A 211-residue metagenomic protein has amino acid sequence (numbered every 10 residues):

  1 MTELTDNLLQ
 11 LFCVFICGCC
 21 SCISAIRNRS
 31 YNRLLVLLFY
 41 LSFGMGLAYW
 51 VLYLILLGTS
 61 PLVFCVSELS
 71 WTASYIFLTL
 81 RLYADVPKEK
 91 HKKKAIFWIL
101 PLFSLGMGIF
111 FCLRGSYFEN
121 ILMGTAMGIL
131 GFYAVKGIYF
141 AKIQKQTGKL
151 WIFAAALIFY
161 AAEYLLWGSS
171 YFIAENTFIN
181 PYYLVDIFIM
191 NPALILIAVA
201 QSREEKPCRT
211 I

Functional and structural regions predicted by a protein language model:
M1-C17, C112-T125: Hydrophobic transmembrane alpha-helical segments in integral membrane proteins
L8, L62-V66, Y117-I121, P181-L184: Replace "multi-pass membrane enzymes" with "multi-pass membrane proteins
L9-S21, N32-L56, S67-Y75, I152-F172 (+2 more regions): Hydrophobic alpha-helical transmembrane segments of multi-pass membrane proteins
C17-R29, V51-I99, G108, A134-Y139 (+1 more regions): Internal transmembrane alpha-helix with an interfacial aromatic "cap," most often the third helix
R27-S42, E89-I99, Q144-A156, C208-I211: Membrane-interfacial loop-to-transmembrane alpha-helix junctions, especially the N-terminal start
F39-G46, S70-L80, K93-G115, M123-A134 (+1 more regions): Alpha-helical transmembrane segments of multi-pass integral membrane proteins
I55-L62, F110-I121, I173-T177: Membrane-interface helix caps and helix-loop-helix hairpins in membrane proteins
F132-I211: C-terminal transmembrane-bundle signature of multipass membrane proteins, characterized by strong activation on
